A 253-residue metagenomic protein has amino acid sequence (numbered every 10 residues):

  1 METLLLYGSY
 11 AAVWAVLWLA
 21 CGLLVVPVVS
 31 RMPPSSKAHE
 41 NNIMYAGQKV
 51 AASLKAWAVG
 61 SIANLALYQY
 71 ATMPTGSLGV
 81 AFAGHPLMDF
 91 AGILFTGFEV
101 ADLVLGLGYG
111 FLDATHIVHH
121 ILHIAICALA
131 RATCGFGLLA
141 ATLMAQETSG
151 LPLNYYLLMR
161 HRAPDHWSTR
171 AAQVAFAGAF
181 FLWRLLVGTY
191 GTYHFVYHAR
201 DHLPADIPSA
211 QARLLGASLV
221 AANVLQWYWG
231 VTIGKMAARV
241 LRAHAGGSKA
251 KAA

Functional and structural regions predicted by a protein language model:
M1-A145, L157-A253: Membrane-helix and juxtamembrane interface regions of eukaryotic multi-pass membrane proteins
M144-P152: Generic alpha-helical transmembrane segments
